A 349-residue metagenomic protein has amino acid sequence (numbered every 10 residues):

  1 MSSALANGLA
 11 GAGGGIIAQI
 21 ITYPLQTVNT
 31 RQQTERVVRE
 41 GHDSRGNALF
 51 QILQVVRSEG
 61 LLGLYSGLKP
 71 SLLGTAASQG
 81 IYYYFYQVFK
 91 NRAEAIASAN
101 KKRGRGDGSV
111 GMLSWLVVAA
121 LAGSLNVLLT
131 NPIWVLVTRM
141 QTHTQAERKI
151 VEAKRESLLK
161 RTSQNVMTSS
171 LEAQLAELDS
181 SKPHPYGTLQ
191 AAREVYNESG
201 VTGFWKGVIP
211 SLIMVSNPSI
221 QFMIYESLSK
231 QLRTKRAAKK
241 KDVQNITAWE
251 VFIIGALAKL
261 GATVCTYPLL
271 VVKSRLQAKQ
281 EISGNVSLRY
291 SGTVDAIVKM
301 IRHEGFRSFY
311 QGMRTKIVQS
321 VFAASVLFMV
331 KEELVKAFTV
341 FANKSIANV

Functional and structural regions predicted by a protein language model:
M1-G13, I17, N29-R45, L49 (+6 more regions): Flexible extramembrane linkers and terminal tails adjacent to transmembrane helices in organellar membrane proteins
I21-P24, V28: Short hydrophobic motif
S44-R57, T75: N-terminal helical submodule of small eukaryotic multi-pass membrane proteins
L53-L62, L68: Transmembrane-helix boundary/entry motifs in multi-pass membrane transporters
S71-G74, I209-M214: Alpha-helical segments in transporter systems
